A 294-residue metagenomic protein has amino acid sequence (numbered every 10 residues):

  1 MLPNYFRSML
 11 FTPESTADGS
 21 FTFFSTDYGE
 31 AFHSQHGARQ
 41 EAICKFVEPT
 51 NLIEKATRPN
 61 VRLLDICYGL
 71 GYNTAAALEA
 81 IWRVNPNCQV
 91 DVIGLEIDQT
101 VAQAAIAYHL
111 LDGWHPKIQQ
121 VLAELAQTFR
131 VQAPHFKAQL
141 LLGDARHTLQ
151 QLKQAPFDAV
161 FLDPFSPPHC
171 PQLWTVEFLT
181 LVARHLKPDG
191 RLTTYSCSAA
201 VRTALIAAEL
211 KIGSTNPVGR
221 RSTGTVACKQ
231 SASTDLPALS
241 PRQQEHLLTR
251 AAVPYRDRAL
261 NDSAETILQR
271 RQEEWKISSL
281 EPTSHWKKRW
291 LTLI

Functional and structural regions predicted by a protein language model:
L2-I66, L70-I81, L293-I294: Class I S-adenosylmethionine
L10-E14, P134, T225-I294: SAM/dcSAM-binding transferase cores
L52-A155, V176, A208, V218-G219 (+1 more regions): The AdoMet/dcAdoMet-binding core of the Class I SAM-like
E96-T100, S198, Q230: Residues in the short beta-alpha loop(s) of Rossmann-like NAD(P)-binding domains
F157-L173: A short SAM/SAH-binding and catalytic strip from SAM-dependent methyltransferases
A159-F161, P188-S196: Conserved beta-strand signature within the Rossmann-like core of class I S-adenosyl-L-methionine
Q172-D189: A short glycine-rich, Lys/Arg-flanked "PGG" loop and its adjoining helix->strand segment in the class I
R202-C228: Conserved Class I S-adenosyl-L-methionine
